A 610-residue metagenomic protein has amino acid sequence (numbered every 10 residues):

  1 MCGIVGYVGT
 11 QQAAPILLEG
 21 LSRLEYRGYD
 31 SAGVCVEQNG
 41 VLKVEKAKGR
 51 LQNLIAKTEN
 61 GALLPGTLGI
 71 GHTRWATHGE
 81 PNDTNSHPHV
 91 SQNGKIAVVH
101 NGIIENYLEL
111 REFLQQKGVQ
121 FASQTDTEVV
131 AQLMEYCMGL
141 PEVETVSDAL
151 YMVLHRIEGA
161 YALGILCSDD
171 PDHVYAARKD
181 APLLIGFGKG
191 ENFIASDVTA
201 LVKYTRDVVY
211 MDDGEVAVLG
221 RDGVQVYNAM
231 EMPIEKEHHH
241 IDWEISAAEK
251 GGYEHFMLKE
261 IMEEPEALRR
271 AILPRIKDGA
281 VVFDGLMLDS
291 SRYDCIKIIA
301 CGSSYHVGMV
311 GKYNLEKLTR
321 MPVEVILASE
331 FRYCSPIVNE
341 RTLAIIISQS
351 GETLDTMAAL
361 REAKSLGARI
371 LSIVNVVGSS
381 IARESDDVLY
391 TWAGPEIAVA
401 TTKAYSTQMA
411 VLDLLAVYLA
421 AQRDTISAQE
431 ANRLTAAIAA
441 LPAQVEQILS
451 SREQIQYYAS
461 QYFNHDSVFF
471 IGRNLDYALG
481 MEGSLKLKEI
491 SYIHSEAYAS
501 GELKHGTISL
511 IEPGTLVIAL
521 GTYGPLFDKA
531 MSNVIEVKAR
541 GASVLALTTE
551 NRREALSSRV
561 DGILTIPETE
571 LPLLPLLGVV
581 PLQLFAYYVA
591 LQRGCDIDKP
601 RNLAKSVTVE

Functional and structural regions predicted by a protein language model:
M1-K250, E254-H255, E263-P274, D278-R292 (+8 more regions): Conserved short alpha-helical segments that host acidic/polar catalytic motifs at enzyme active sites
T67, G71-T84, A271-L288, G311-I347 (+2 more regions): Glycine-rich oxoanion-binding loops at beta->alpha junctions
L68, I96, C295-K297, L343 (+3 more regions): Structural motif
G186-F187, V307-G308, V325, L354-M357 (+9 more regions): Extended hydrophobic-aromatic, low-complexity segments
E231, S543, T569-E610: Generic C-terminus detector
E264-L268, I272-K297, D387-L516, A590-E610: Active-site phosphate/pyrophosphate-binding segments
S291-A440, L520-G562, F585: Glycine-rich phosphate-binding loops that contact phosphosugars or nucleotide phosphates
